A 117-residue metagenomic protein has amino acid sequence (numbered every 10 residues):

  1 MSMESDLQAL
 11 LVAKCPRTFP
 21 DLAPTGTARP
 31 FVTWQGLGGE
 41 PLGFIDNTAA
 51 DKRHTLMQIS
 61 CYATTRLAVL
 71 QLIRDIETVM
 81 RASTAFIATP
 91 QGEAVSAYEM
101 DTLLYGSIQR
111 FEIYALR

Functional and structural regions predicted by a protein language model:
M1-N47, L67, Q71-T78, S83: Small/polar-rich, solvent-exposed N-terminal microdomains that initiate assembly or binding
S2-S5, S60, T64, S83 (+2 more regions): Generic serine detector
T25, T48-A50, M100-T102: Sterically constrained small-residue positions within well-ordered secondary structures of folded domains
G43-I45, K52-T55, S96-A97: Short secondary-structure boundary micro-motifs
D46-T48, I59-T64, T84-T89, L116-R117: Short, surface-exposed, polar/charged, turn-prone segments marking secondary-structure boundaries
D51-T64, V69, Y105-A115: Oligomerization/assembly interface segments of phage tail-like spikes and tubes
T78-R117: Acidic-leaning, charged glycine-interspersed low-complexity segments
